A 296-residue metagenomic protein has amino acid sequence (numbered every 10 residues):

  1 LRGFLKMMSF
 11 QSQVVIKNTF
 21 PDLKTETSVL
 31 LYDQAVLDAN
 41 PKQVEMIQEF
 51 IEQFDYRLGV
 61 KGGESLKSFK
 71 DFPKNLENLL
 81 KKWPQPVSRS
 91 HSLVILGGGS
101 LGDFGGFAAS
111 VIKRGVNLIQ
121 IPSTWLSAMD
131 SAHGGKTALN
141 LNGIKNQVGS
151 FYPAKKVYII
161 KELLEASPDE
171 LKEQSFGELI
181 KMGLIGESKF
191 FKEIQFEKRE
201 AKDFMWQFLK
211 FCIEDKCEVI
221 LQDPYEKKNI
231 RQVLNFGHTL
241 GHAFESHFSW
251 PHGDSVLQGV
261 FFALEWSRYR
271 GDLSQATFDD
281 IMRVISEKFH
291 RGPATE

Functional and structural regions predicted by a protein language model:
L1-S92: ATP/NTP phosphate-donor binding region
N40-K42, F104-G106, D130: Short glycine-/acidic-enriched loop or helix-start segments at secondary-structure transitions that form or flank
K61-G63, L96-G98, F236-G237: Glycine-rich beta-strand-to-loop/alpha-helix junction loops that act as flexible
W83-A108, I112-S123: A short, small-residue-rich loop immediately preceding and capping a beta-strand
W83-Q85, R89-S90, Y152-A154, F176 (+1 more regions): Nucleotide-activated sugar donor-binding and catalytic core shared by glycosyltransferases and related lipid-linked
F107-F196: A glycine/threonine-rich phosphate-anchoring loop and its flanking beta-alpha core in nucleotide/phosphate-binding
E197-T295: Active-site segments that bind and position negatively charged phosphate/pyrophosphate groups
